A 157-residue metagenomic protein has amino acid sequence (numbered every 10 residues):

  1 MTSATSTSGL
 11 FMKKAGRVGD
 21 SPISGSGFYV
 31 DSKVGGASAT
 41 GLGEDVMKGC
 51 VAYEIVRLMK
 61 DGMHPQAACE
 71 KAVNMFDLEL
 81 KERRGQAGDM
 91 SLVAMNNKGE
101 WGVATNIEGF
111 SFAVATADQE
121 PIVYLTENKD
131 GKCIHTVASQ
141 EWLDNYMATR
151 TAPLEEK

Functional and structural regions predicted by a protein language model:
M1-K157: N-terminal nucleophile
